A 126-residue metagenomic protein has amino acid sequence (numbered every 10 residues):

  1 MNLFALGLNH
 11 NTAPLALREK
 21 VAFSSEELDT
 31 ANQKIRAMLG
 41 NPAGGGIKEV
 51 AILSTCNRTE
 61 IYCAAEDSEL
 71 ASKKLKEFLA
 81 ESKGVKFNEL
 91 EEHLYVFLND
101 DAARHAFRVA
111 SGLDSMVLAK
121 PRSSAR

Functional and structural regions predicted by a protein language model:
M1-R126: N-terminal ligand-binding/catalytic initiation module
